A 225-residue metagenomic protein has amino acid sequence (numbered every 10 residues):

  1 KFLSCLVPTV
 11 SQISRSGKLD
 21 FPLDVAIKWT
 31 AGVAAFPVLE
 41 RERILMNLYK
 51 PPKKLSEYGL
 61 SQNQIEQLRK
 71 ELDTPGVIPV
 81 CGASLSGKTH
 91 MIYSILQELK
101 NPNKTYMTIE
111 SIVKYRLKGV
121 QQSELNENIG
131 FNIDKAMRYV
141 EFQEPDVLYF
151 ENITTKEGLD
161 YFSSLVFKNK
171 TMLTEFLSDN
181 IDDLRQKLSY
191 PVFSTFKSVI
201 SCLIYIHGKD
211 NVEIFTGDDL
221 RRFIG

Functional and structural regions predicted by a protein language model:
K1-P79, S86, F223-G225: N-terminal "pre-motor" subdomain/linker immediately upstream of P-loop NTPase catalytic cores
Y49, H90, Y205-H207: Histidine (H) residue identity feature
P75-I78, L96-N211, T216-L220: Switch/coupling sub-region of P-loop NTPases
M91-I95: Hydrophobic positions on the alpha1 helix immediately C-terminal to the Walker A/P-loop
